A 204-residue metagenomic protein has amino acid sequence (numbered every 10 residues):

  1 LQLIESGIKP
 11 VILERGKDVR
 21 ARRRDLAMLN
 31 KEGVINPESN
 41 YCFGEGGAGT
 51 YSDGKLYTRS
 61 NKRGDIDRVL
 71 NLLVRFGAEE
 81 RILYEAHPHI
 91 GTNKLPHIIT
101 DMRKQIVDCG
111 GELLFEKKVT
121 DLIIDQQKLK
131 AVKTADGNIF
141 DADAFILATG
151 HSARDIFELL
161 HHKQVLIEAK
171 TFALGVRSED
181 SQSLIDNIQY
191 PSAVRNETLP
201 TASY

Functional and structural regions predicted by a protein language model:
L1-K55, R59-L72, F76-Y204: Residues forming the flavin
